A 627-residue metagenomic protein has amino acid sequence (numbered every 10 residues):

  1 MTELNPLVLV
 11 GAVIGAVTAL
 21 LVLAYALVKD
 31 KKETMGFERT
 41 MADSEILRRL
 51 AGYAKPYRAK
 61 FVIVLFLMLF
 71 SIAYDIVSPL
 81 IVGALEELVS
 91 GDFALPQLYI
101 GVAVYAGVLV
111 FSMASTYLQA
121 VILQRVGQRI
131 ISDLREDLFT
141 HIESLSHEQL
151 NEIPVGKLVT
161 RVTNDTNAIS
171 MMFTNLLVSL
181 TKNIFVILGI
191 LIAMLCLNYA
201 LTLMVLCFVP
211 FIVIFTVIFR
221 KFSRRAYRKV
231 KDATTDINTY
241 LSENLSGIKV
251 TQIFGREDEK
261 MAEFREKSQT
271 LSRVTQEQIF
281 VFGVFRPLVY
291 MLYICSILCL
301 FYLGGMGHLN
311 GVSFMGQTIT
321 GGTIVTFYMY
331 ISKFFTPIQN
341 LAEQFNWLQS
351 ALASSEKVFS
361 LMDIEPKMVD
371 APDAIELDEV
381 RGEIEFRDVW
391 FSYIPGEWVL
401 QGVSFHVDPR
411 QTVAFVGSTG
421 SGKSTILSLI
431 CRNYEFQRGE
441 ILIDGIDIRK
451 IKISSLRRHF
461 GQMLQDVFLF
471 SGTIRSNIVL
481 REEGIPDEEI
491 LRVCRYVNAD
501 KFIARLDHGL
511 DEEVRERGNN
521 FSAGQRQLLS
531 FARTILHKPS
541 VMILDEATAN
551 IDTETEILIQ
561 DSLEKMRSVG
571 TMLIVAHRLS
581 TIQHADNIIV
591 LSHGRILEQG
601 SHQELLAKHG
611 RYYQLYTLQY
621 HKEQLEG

Functional and structural regions predicted by a protein language model:
M1-T40, F61-S115, C196-A200, Y302 (+1 more regions): Transmembrane helix-loop-helix hairpins at lipid-water interfaces of multipass membrane proteins, especially the type-1
T2-E3, F66, Y74-S78, A84 (+5 more regions): Hydrophobic alpha-helical transmembrane segments of ABC transporter permease domains
A26-D43, F66-L67, Y74-E87, V108-V155 (+11 more regions): Juxtamembrane helix-loop junctions of ABC transporter transmembrane domains
D43-P56, L158: A short amphipathic helical element positioned immediately N-terminal to and/or at the very start of a transmembrane
K55, F93, Q128, E136-T160 (+6 more regions): Short intracellular "coupling" helices and adjacent cytoplasmic loop segments at the cytosolic face of multi-pass
K55-A59, H147-E148, N164-F173, L177 (+6 more regions): An intracellular "coupling" helix at the cytosolic face of ABC transporter transmembrane type-1 domains
D92-A94, A193-P210, E277-E356: Helix-loop-helix
D363, D370-A371, L377-G627: ABC-type nucleotide-binding domain
